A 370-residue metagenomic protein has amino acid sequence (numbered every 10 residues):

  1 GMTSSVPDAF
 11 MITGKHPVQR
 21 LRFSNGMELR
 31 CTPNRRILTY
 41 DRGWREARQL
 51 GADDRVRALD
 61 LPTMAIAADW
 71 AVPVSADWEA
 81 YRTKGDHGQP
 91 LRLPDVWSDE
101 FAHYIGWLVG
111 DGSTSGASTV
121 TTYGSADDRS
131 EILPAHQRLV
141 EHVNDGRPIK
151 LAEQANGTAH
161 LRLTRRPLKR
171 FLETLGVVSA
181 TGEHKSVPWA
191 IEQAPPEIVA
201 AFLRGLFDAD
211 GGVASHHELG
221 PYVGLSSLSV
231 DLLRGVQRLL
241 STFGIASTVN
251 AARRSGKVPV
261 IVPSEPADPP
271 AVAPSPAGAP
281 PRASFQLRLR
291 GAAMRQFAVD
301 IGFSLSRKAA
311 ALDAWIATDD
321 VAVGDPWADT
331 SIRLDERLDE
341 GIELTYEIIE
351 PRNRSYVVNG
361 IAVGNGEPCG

Functional and structural regions predicted by a protein language model:
M2-G370: Internal intein/HINT superfamily modules and their associated LAGLIDADG
